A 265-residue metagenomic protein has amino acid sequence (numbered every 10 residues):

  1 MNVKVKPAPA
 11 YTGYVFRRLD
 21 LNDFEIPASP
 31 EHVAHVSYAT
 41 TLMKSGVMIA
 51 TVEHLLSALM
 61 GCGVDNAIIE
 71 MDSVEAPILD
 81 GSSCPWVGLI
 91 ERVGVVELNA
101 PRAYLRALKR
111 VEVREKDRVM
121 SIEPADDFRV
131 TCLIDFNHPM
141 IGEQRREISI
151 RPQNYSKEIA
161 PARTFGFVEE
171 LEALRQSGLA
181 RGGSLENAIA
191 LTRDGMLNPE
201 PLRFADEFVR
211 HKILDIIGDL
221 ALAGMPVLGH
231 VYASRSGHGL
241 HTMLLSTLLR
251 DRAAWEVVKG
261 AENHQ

Functional and structural regions predicted by a protein language model:
M1-N66, E70-Q265: C-terminal regulatory domains involved in ligand/effector binding and gene-expression control
